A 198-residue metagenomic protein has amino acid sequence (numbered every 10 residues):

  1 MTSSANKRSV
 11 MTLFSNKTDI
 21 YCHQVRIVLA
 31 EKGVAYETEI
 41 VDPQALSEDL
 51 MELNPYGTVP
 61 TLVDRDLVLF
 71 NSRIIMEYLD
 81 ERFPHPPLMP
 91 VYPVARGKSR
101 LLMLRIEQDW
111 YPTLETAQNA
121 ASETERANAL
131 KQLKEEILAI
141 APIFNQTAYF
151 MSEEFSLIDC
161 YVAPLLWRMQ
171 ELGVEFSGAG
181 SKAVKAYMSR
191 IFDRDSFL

Functional and structural regions predicted by a protein language model:
M1-P142, A148: GST-like domain detector, emphasizing the conserved glutathione-binding G-site in the N-terminal thioredoxin-like
I106-D195: GST-like fold's C-terminal all-alpha helical module
